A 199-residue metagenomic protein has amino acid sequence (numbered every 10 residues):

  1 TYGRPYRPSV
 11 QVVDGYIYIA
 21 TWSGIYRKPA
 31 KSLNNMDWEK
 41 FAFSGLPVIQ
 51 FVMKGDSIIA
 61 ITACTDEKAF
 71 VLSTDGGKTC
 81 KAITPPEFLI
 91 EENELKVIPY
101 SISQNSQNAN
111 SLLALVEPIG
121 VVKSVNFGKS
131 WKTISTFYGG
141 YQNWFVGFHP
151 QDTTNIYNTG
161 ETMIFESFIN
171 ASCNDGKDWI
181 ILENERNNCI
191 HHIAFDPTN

Functional and structural regions predicted by a protein language model:
T1-V13, F41-K54, P86-Q107, S135-Q151 (+1 more regions): Short coil-to-beta transitions that initiate beta-strands within beta-rich domains
Y16-Y18, I59-A60, S111-L113, N155-Y157: Conserved beta-propeller blade signature
I17, I25, F70-V71, V121 (+1 more regions): Hydrophobic beta-strand positions in blades of beta-propellers and related beta-sheet-rich domains
A20-F43: N-terminal, post-signal-peptide region of Sec/Tat-exported proteins
W22, P118, N187: ATP/adenylate-binding site constellation spanning eukaryotic-like Ser/Thr protein kinases, ABC-transporter
G24-Y26, C64-K68, I119-G120, T162-F165: Short glycine/acidic-enriched loop and turn motifs that connect beta-strands
R27-S32, S73-G77, S106, S124-V125 (+2 more regions): Conserved Ser/Thr-centered positions that define the repeating blades of beta-propeller domains
M36-F41, T79-I83, S130-I134, D178-L182: A structural motif specific to WD40 beta-propellers
